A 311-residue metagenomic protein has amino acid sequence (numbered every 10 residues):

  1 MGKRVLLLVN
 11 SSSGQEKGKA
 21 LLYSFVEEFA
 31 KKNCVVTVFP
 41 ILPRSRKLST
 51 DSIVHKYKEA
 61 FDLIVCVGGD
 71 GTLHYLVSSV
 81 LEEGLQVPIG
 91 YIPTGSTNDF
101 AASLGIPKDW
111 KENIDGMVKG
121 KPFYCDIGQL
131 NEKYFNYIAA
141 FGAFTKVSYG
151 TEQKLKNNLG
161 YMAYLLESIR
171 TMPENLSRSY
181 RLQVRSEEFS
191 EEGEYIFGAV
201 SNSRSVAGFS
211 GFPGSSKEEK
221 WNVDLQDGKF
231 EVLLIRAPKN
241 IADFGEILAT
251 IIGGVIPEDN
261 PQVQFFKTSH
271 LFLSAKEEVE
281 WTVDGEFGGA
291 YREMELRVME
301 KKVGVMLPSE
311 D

Functional and structural regions predicted by a protein language model:
M1-V67, H74, S78-S79, E112 (+1 more regions): ATP/NTP phosphate-donor binding region
L6-L8, K17, K32-C34, F39-R44 (+1 more regions): Catalytic core of DAGKc-family lipid kinases
N10, V147, G198, V232 (+2 more regions): A residue-level signal for conserved active-site and pocket-lining positions in enzyme catalytic cores
G18, Y75-V77, A101-A102, F209-S210 (+1 more regions): Short glycine-/acidic-enriched loop or helix-start segments at secondary-structure transitions that form or flank
A140, F144, A199-E218: Glycine-rich phosphate/pyrophosphate-binding beta-alpha loops
K146-V147, E192-G193, S205-S210, K220 (+1 more regions): Short acidic/glycine-rich loop or secondary-structure boundary segments that cap or lie
S186-E188, K217, N222-D227, L234-D311: ATP/nucleoside-binding phosphotransfer catalytic cores, i.e., glycine-rich phosphate-binding loops
E187, I196, V200-S205, F212 (+1 more regions): Histidine- and/or cysteine-centered catalytic micro-motif in compact active-site loops
